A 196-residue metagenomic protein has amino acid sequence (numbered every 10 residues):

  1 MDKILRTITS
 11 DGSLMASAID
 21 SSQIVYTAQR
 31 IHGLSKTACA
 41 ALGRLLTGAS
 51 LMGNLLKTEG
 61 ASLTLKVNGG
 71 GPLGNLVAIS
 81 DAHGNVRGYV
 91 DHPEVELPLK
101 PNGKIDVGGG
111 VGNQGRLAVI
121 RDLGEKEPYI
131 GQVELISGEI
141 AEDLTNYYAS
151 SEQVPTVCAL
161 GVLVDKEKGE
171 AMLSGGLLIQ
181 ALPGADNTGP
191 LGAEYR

Functional and structural regions predicted by a protein language model:
M1-R196: Interaction interfaces in information-processing and related assembly proteins
